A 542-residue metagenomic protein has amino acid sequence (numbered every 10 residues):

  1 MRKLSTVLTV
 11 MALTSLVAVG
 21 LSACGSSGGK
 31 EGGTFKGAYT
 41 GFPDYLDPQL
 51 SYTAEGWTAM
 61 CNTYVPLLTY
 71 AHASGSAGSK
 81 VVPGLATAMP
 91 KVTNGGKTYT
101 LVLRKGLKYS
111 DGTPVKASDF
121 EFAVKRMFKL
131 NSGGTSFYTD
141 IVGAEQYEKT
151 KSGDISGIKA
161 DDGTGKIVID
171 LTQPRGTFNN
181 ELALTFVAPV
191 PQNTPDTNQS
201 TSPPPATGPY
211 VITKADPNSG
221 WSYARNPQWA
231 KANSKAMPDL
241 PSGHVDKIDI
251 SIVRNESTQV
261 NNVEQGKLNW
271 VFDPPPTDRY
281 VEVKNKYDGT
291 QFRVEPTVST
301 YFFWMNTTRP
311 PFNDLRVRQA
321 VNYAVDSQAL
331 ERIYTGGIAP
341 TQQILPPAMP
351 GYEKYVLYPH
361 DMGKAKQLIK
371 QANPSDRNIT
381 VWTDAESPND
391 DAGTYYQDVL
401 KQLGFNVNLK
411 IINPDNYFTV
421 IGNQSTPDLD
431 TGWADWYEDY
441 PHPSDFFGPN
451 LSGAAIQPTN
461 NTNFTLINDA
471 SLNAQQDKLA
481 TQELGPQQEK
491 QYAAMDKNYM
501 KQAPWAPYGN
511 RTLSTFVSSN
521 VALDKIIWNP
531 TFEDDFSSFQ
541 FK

Functional and structural regions predicted by a protein language model:
Y39-N94, P205: N-terminal lobe/hinge region of extracytoplasmic solute-binding protein
H72-S76, G176-S242, K247, G363: Gly/Pro-rich hinge or "lid" segments in bacterial periplasmic/extracellular proteins
A88-F137, G165-V168, P311: Aromatic- and charge-enriched surface segment that lines or borders ligand/interaction sites
P90, N408-Y417, F446-S519, K542: Extracytoplasmic/peripheral linker and loop segments enriched in polar/acidic and small residues with frequent Thr/Pro
V102, D119-E121, K129, G133-P191 (+1 more regions): Surface-exposed binding/hinge segments that line and control ligand-binding clefts or catalytic entry sites
D196-T201, W229-E282, N406: Ligand-site clamp/hinge motif
A224, N313-L403, A494, Q540: Append "and occasionally in soluble cytosolic enzymes with long acidic Gly/Pro-rich linkers
T515-K542: Long beta-strand-rich cores associated with HINT superfamily self-processing modules
